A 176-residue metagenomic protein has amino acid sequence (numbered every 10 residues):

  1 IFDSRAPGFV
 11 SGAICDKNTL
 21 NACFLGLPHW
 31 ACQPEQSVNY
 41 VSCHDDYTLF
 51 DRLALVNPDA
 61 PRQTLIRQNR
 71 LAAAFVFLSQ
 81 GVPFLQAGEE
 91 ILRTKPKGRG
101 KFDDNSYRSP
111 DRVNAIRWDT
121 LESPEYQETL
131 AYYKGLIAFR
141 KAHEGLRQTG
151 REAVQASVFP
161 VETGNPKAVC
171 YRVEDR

Functional and structural regions predicted by a protein language model:
I1-L92, P96-K97, Y107, E144 (+3 more regions): Conserved alpha/beta catalytic core and glycan-binding cleft of carbohydrate-active enzymes
Q36-S37, R112, Y132, K167: Residues that flank catalytic or metal-binding motifs in active/ligand-binding sites
R62-L71, V113, Y133, I137-R140: Charged, low-complexity, helix-prone segments enriched in Lys/Glu/Asp/Gln
I91-A131: Extended hydrophobic/aromatic segments used for targeting, binding, or gating
R117, C170-R172: Short, well-ordered beta-strand micro-motif
R117-R151: Catalytic cores of secreted or luminal carbohydrate-active enzymes
